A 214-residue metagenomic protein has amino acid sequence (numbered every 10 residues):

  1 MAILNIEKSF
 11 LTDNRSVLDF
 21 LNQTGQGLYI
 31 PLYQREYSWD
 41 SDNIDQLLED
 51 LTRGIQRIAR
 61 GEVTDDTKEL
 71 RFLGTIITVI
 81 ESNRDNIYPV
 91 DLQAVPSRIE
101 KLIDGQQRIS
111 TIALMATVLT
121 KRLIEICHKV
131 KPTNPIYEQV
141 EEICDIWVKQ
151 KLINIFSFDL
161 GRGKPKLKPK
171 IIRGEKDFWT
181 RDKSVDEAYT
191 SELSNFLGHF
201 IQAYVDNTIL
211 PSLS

Functional and structural regions predicted by a protein language model:
A2-S214: Glycine- and hydrophobic-rich flexible loops that cap the catalytic core of alpha/beta enzyme folds
